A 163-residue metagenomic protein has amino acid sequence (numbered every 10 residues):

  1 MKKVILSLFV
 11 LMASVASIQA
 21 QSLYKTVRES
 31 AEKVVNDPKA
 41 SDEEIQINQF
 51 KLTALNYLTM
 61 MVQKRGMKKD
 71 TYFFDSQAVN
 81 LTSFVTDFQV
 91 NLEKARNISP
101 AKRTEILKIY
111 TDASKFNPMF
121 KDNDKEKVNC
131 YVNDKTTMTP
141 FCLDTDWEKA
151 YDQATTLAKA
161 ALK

Functional and structural regions predicted by a protein language model:
M1-Y24: Bacterial Sec-dependent N-terminal signal peptides
K3, I18, K39-D42, K163: A general secondary-structure boundary signal
K3, Q21, K68-K69, F84: Intrinsic low-complexity, intrinsically disordered segments enriched in polar/basic residues
A16-Q19, Y57, V62, L157 (+1 more regions): Compositionally biased non-globular segments, especially hydrophobic aliphatic-rich helices of signal peptides
Q21-K68: Immediate post-signal-peptide N-terminus of mature secreted/exported proteins
N36-Q46, Q63-Y72, A95-P100, P118-M119 (+1 more regions): Charged, low-complexity interaction regions
E44-T53, T71-D75, R103-K108: Short, charged, amphipathic alpha-helical segments
F74-K163: Surface-exposed, polar helix/loop patches in the mature regions of secreted/periplasmic/lumenal proteins that form
